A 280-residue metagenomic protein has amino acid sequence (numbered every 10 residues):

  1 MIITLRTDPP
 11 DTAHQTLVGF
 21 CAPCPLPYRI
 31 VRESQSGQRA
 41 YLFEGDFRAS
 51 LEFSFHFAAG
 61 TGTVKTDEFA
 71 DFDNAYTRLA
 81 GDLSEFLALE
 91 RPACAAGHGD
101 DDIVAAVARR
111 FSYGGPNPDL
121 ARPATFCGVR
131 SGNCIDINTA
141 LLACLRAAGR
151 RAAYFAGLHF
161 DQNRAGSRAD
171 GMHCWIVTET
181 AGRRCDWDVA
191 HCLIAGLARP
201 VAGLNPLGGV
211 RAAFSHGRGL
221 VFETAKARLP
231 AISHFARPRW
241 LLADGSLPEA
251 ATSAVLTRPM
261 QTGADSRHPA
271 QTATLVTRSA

Functional and structural regions predicted by a protein language model:
M1-A59: Intrinsically disordered, low-complexity N-terminal segments that are enriched in acidic
M1-T12, P123-I135: N-terminal short leaders/motifs
M1-V18, S215-A280: Alpha-helical and coiled-coil interaction segments, frequently adjacent to or embedded within charge-biased
I2-L5, A13-C21, K65-D67, F86-A93 (+1 more regions): Structured N-terminal alpha/beta-domain signature that marks small ligand/cofactor-binding or signaling modules
F47-R78, A243-M260, A264: Secretory-pathway-linked proteins and extracytosolic
A70-V129, A148, A254, R258-S266 (+1 more regions): Secondary-structure boundary elements
I103, R130-L145: Active-site nucleophilic cysteine motif
T139-P230: Hydrophobic/aromatic-rich core segments of domains that either
